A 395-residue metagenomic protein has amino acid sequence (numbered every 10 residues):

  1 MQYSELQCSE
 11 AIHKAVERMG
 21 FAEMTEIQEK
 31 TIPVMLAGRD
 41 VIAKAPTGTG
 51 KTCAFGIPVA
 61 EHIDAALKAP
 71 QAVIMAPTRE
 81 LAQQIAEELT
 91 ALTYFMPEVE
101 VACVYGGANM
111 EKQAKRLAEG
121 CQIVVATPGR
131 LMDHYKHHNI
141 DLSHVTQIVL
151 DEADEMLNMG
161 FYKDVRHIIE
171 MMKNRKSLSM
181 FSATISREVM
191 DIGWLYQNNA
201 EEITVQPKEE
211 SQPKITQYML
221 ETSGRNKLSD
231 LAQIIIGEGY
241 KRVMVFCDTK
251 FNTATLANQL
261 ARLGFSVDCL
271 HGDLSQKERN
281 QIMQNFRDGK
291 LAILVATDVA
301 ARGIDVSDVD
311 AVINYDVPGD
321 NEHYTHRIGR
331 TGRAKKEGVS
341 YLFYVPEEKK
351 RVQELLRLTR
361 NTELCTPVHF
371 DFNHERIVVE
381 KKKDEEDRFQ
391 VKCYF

Functional and structural regions predicted by a protein language model:
Q2-K381: Conserved helicase RecA-like core
K381-F395: Non-catalytic terminal extensions of ATP-dependent helicases
